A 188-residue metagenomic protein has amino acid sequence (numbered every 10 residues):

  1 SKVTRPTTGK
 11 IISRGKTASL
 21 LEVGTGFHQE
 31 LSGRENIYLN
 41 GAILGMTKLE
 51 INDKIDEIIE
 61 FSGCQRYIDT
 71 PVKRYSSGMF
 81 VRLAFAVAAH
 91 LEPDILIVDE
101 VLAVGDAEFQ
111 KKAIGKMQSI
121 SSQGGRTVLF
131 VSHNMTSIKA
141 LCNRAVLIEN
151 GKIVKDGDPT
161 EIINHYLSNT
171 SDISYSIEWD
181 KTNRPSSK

Functional and structural regions predicted by a protein language model:
V3-R5: Post-Walker A (P-loop) alpha1-beta2 connector of ABC-family nucleotide-binding domains
T7-A18, I153: ABC nucleotide-binding domain "signature motif"
Y38, E50-Y67, A84: Conserved ABC ATPase "signature" region
R82, V87-V98, V104: A short, proline-enriched helix->beta-strand linker immediately N-terminal to the Walker B motif in ABC-type P-loop
Q110-Q123: Helical segment within the ABC ATPase nucleotide-binding domain
S132-H133: H-loop/switch region of ABC-family ATPase nucleotide-binding domains
L141, L147, V154-K188: Localized sequence-composition bias
